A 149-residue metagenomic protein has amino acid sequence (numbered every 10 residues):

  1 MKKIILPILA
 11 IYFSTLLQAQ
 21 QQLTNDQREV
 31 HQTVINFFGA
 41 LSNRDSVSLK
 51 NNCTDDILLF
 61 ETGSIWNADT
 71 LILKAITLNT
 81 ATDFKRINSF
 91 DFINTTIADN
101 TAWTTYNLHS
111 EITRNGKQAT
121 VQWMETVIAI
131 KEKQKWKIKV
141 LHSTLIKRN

Functional and structural regions predicted by a protein language model:
M1-I4, Q20: Positively charged n-region of N-terminal signal peptides that target proteins for export
I4-S14: Sec-dependent N-terminal signal peptides
S14-N51: Short, low-complexity N-terminal intrinsically disordered segments enriched in polar/charged residues
E29, N43-I97, A119: A solvent-exposed, acidic/Ser-Thr-rich amphipathic alpha-helical stretch
C53, G63-S64, N107-S110, H142: A mature extracytoplasmic/lumenal domain signature
R86, D99-L108: A short hydrophobic beta-strand element
T95-A102, K117, A129-K137: A short, structured loop/turn motif at beta-sheet edges
Q122-N149: Short beta-strand edge/turn micro-motifs at domain boundaries
